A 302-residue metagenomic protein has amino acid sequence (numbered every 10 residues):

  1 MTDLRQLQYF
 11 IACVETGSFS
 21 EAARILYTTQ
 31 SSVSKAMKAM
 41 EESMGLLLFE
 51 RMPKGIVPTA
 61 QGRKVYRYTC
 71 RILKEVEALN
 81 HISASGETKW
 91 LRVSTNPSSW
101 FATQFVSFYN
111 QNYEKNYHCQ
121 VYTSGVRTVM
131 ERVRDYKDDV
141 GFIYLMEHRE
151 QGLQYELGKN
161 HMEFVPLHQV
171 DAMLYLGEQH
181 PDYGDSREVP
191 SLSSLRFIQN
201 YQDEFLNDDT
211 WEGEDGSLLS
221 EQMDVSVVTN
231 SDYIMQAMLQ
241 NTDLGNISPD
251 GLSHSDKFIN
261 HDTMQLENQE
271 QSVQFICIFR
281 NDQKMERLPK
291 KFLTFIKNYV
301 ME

Functional and structural regions predicted by a protein language model:
M1-Q30, A36, V65: N-terminal short secondary-structure element
E41-P58: A short LG(V/I)-centered, amphipathic sequence patch enriched for acidic residue(s) preceding the LG motif
S43-M44, V65-E87: Alpha-helical linker/hinge and terminal dimerization helices associated with HTH transcriptional regulators
T88-L153: Central regulatory/effector-binding core of bacterial HTH transcription factors
A102-F105, D182-L219, E286: Secondary-structure junction motif
R134-K137, E204-T263: Hydrophobic hinge/microswitch elements
E156-Y201: Flexible hinge/capping segments at coil-to-helix
D262-E302: A late-sequence structural motif
